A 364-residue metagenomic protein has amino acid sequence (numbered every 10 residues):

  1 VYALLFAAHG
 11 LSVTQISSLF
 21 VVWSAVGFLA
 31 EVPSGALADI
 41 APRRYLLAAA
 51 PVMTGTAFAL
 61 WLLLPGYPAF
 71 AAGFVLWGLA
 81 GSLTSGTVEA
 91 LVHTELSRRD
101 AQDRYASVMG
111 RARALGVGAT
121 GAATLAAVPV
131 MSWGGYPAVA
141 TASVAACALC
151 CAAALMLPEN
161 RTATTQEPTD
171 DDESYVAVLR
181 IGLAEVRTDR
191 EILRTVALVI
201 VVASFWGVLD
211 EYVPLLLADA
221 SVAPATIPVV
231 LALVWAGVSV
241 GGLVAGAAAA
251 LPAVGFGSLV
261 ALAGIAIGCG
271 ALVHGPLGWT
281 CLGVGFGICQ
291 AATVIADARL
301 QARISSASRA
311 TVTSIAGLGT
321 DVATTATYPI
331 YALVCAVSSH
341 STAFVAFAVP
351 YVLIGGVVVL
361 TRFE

Functional and structural regions predicted by a protein language model:
L5, G134-T141, A184-S239: A single, central transmembrane helix in multi-pass transporters
A8, T120-S143, L215-A220, A326-V345: Transmembrane alpha-helix termini and helix-breaking/packing motifs in multi-pass membrane transporters
L19, L29-P33, R44, A218-E364: C-terminal transmembrane bundle of multi-pass solute transporters/carriers
V52-G66, A261-H274: C-terminal ends and interior cores of transmembrane alpha-helices in multi-pass membrane transporters/permeases
P68-W77, L277-V284: Paired small-residue
F74-V117: Cytoplasmic helix-loop-helix junction between adjacent transmembrane helices in 12-TM secondary transporters
A138-M156, F344-L360: Symmetry-related core transmembrane helices of the 12-TM Major Facilitator Superfamily/SLC fold
L157-A197: Juxtamembrane intracellular "pre-TM" segments in multi-pass secondary transporters
